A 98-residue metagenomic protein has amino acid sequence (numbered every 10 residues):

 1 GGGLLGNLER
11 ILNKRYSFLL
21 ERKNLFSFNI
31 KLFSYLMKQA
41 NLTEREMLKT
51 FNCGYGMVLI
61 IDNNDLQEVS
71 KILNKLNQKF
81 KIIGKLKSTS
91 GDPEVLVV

Functional and structural regions predicted by a protein language model:
G1-V98: Glycine-/charge-enriched secondary-structure boundary and capping motifs
